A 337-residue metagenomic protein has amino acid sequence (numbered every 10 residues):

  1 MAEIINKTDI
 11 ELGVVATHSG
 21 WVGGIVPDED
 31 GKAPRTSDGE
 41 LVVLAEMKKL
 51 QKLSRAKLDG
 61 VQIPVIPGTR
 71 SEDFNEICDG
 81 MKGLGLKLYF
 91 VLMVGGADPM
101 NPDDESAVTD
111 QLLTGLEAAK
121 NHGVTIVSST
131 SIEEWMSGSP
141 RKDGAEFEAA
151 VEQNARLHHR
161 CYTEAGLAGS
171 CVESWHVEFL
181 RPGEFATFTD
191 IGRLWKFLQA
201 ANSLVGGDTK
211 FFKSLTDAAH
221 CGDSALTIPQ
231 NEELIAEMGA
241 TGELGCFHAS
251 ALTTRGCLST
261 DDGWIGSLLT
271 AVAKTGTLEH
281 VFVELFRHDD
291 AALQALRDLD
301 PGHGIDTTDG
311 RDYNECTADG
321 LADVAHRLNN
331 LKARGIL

Functional and structural regions predicted by a protein language model:
M1-N121, D208-K213, L244, D300-L337: N-terminal pre-domain/capping segments
V15-T17, K87-L92, V127-T130, A240-L252 (+1 more regions): Non-cysteine beta-strand/loop elements that form the S-adenosyl-L-methionine
P34-V42, G60-E76, G96-V108, W135-S139 (+4 more regions): Acidic-and-aromatic substrate-binding clefts and catalytic sites of carbohydrate-active enzymes
G60-V61, T163-G266: Acidic/histidine-rich catalytic cores of soluble enzymes
D79-G95, A150-A168, W195-N202, T270-T275: Alpha-helix-loop-beta-strand connector modules within alpha/beta enzyme cores
G115, A119-D143, L167-G183: Active-site groove signature of glycoside hydrolases
S137-A168, G183-D190: Active-site cleft segment of glycoside hydrolase catalytic domains centered on the general acid/base Glu
V281-H288: Short acidic/histidine-rich active-site segments
